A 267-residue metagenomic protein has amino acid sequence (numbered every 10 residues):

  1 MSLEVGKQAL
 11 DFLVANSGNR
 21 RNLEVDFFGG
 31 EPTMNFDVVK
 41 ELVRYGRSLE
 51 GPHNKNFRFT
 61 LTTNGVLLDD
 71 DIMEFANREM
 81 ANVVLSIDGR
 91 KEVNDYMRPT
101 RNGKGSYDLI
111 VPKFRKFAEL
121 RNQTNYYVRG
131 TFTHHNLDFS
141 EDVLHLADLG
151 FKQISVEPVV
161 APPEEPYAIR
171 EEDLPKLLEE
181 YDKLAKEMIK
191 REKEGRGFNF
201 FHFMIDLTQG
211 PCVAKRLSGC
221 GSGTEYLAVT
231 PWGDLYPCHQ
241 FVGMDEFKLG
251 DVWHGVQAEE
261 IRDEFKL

Functional and structural regions predicted by a protein language model:
M1, M34, K176: Catalytic cores of large soluble enzymes that bind and process phosphate-bearing ligands
L3-F28, N35-V159: Radical SAM/AdoMet-radical enzyme domain recognition
E31-M34, G223: Cysteine-centered iron-sulfur cluster-binding motifs in ferredoxin-type domains/subunits of redox enzymes
E92, Y96-D108, R115, E119-Y226 (+1 more regions): Radical SAM enzyme [4Fe-4S]-AdoMet core and its adjacent flexible, acidic and glycine-rich loops/tails across
L217-S218, G243-L267: Membrane-interface junctions of multi-pass transporters
T230: Short, acidic, Ser/Thr-enriched surface-loop or helix-capping motifs
